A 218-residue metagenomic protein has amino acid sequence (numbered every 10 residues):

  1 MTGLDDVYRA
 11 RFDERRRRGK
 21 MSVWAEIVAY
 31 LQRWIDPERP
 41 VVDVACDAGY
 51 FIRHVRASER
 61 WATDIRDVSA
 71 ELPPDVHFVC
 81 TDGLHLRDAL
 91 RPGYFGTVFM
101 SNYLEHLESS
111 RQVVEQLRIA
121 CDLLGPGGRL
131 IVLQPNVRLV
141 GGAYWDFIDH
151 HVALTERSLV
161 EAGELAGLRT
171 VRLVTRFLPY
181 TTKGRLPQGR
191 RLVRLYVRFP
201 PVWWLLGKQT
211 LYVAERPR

Functional and structural regions predicted by a protein language model:
M1-G93, T97-S101, V114-L117, T210: Conserved N-terminal segment of class I S-adenosyl-L-methionine
E14-R17, L84, T97, E108-G125 (+1 more regions): S-adenosyl-L-methionine-dependent methyltransferase catalytic module, highlighting the catalytic core
N102-H106: Short catalytic micro-motifs in class I SAM-dependent methyltransferases
